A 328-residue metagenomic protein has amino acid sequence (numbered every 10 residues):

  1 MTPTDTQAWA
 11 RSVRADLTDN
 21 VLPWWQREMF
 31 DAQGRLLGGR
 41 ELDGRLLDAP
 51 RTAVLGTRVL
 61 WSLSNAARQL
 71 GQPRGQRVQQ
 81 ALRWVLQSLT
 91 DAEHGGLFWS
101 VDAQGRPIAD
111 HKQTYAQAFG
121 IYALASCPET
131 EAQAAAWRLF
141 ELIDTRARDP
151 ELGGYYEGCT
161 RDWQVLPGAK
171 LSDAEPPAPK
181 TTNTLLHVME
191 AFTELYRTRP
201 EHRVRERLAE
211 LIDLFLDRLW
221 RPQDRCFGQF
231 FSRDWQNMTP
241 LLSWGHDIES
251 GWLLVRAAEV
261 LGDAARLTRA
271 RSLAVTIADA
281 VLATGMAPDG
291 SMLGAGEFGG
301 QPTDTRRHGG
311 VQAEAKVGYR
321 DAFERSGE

Functional and structural regions predicted by a protein language model:
M1-E328: Glycan-recognition and catalytic cores of secretory/periplasmic carbohydrate-active enzymes
